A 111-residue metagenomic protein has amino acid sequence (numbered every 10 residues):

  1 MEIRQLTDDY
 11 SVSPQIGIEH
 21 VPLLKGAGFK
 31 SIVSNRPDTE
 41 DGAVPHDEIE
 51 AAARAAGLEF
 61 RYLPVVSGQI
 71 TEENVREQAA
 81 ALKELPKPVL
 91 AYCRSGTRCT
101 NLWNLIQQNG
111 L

Functional and structural regions predicted by a protein language model:
M1-L90, N101-L111: Cys-dependent protein tyrosine phosphatase-like superfamily
C93: Short cysteine clusters
